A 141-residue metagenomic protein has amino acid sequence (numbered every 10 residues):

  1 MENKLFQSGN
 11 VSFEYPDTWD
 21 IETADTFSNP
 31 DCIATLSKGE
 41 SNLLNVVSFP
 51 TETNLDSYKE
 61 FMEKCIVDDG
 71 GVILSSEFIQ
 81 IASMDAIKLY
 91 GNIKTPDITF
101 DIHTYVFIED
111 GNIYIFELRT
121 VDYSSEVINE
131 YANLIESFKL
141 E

Functional and structural regions predicted by a protein language model:
N3-S8, L36-S37, E77-Q80, G91-I93: Short acidic-hydrophobic surface loop/beta-edge motif
L5-D56, I98: Secretory pathway targeting signatures of secreted, lumenal, and periplasmic proteins
F6-Q7, I108-E109, L140: Generic beta-strand structural signal
D17-W19, Y114-E141: Surface-exposed amphipathic alpha-helical segments
T18, K38-S41, A82-M84, F107-I113: Short, solvent-exposed coil/turn segments at beta-strand boundaries
A24-T26, L55-Y58, S125-N133: A short, polar/proline- and glycine-enriched secondary-structure boundary/capping micro-motif
P50, N92-I93, R119-T120: Short beta-strand segments enriched in hydrophobic/aromatic residues within well-folded beta-rich domains
M62-D110: Signature of long, low-cysteine stretches enriched in small and polar/charged residues
